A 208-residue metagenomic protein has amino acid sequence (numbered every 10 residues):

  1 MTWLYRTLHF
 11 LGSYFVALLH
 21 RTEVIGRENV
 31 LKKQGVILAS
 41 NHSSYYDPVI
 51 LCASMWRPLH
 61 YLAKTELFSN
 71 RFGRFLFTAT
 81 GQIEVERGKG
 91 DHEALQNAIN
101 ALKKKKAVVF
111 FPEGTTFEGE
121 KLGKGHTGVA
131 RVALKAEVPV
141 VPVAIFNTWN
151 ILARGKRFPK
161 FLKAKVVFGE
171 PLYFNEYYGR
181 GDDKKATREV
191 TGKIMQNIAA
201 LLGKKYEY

Functional and structural regions predicted by a protein language model:
M1-E23: N-terminal membrane-anchoring alpha-helices
W3-L4, E93-Y208: Non-catalytic C-terminal accessory region of glycerolipid acyltransferases and related lyso-lipid remodeling enzymes
H9, A17, V30-G90, N97: Catalytic core of membrane glycerolipid acyltransferases/transacylases, capturing the structured, soluble-facing
V16-L19, W56, K135, F161: Short, well-ordered coil/turn elements that cap or connect secondary structure elements
A17-I25, K89, T148-N150: Short gly/ser/thr-rich secondary-structure transition/capping motifs
T22-V24, Q82, V140, V166: Generic structural signal for residues in well-ordered beta-strands
E28, H42-S43, I50, M55 (+5 more regions): Short, flexible active-site-adjacent loop segments at beta-strand->alpha-helix junctions, enriched in small/polar
E28-L31, P159: A short beta-turn/loop motif at secondary-structure boundaries
